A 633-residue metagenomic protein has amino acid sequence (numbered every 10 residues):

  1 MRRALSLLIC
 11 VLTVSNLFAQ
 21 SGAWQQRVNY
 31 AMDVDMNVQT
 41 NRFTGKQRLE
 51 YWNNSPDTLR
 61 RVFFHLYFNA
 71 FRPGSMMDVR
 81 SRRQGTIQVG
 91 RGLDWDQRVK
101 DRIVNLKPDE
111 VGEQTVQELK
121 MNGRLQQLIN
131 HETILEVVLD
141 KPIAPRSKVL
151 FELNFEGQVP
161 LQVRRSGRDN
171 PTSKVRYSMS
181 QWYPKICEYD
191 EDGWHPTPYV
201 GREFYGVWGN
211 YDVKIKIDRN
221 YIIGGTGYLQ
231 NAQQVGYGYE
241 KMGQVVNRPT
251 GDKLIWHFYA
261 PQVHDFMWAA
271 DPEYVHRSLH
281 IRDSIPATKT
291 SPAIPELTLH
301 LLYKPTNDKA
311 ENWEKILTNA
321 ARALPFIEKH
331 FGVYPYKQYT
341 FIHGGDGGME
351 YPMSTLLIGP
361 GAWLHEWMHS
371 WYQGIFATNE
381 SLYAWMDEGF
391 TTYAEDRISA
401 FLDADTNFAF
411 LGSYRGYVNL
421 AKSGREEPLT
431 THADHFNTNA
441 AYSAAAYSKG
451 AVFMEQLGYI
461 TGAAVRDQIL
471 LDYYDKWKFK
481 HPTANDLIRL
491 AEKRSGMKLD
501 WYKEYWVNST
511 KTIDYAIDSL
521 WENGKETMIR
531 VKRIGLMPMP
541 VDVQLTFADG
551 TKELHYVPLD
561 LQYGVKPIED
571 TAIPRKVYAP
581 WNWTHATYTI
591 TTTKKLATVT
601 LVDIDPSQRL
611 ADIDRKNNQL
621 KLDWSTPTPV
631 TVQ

Functional and structural regions predicted by a protein language model:
T13, A19-T44, P171, L499-W501: N-terminal, polar/Ser/Thr-rich
A19, R27-V28, L66, F258 (+2 more regions): Hydrophobic alpha-helical and helix-loop surface patches within well-folded domains that function as non-catalytic
Q47-L49, L66, S147-L161, Y211-R219 (+2 more regions): Short, hydrophobic/aromatic-enriched beta-strand segments in well-ordered soluble domains
W52, G92-T172, P580-T598, S607 (+1 more regions): A surface-exposed beta-strand-loop module
R61-R124, M179-S180, K216, N220-Y221 (+1 more regions): Solvent-exposed beta-hairpin/edge-strand motifs
M76-V89, E156-Y211, Q608-Q633: Glycine/proline-rich low-complexity spacer/linker segments in large multi-domain proteins
K185-G193, G201-L364, Y393-D396: Hydrophobic helix-coil surface modules that form long, contiguous segments used for peptide/substrate interaction
L229-A232, A464, W477-Q633: Non-catalytic accessory/interaction domains
